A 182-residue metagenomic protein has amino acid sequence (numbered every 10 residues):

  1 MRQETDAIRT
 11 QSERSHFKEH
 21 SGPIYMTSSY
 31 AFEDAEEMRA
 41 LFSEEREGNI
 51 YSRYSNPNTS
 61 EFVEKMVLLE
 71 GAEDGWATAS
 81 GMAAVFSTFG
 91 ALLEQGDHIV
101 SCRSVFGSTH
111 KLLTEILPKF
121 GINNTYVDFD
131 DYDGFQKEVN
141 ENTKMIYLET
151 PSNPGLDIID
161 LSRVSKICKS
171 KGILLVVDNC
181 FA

Functional and structural regions predicted by a protein language model:
M1-N56, E64: N-terminal "arm"/small-domain region of PLP-dependent enzymes with the aminotransferase-like
K18, M66, A84, I99 (+3 more regions): Buried hydrophobic positions in well-ordered alpha/beta secondary-structure cores of metabolic enzymes
D34-A83, S108-E115: Conserved N-terminal alpha-helix of the aminotransferase class I/II PLP-enzyme fold
V67-L69, G90-L93: Glycine-rich helix-loop-beta junction characteristic of Rossmann-like nucleotide cofactor-binding loops
A91-T109, V127-D128: Conserved PLP-anchoring active-site segment centered on the Schiff-base-forming lysine
K111-P151, G155-R163: PLP-dependent aminotransferase-class I/II
S152-L174, F181-A182: Active-site core of PLP-dependent enzymes with the aminotransferase class I/II
